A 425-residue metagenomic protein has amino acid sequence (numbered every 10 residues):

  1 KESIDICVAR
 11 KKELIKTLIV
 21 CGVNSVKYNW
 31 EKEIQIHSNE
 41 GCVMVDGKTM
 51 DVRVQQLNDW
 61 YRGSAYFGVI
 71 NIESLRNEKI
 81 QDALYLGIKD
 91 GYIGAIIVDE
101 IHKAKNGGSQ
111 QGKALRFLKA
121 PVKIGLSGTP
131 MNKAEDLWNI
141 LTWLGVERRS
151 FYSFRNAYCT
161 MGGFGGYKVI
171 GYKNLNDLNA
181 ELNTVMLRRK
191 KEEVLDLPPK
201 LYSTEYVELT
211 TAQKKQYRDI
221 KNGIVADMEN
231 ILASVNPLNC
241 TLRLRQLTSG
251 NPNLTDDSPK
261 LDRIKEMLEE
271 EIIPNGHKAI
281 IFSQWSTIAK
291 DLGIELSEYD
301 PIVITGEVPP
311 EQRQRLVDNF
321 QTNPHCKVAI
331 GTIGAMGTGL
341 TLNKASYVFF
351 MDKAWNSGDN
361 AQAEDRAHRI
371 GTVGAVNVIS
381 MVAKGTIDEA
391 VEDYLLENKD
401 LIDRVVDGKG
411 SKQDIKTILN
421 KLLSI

Functional and structural regions predicted by a protein language model:
K1-K16, C21-G22, V26, L84 (+2 more regions): Conserved Helicase C-terminal RecA-like lobe
A9-L14, C42-V45, M50, G63 (+10 more regions): Helicase-associated low-complexity regulatory tails and linkers flanking the ATPase motor
I15-K16, I36, M50-V52, G63-Y66 (+3 more regions): Conserved P-loop NTPase motor "coupling/switch" region that bridges the ATPase
N24, M44-V54, N71-N77, K103-G108 (+4 more regions): Conserved helicase motor
S25-M50, L144-E147: Conserved helix-turn-beta segment of the N-terminal RecA-like "Helicase ATP-binding" lobe in SF1/SF2 helicases
V52-G68, Q312-K327: Conserved motor-coupling elements within RecA-like helicase/translocase cores
D99-E100: Walker B catalytic acidic pair
L118, V122-F154, V194-K221, K327 (+1 more regions): SF2 helicase/translocase ATPase core recognition
